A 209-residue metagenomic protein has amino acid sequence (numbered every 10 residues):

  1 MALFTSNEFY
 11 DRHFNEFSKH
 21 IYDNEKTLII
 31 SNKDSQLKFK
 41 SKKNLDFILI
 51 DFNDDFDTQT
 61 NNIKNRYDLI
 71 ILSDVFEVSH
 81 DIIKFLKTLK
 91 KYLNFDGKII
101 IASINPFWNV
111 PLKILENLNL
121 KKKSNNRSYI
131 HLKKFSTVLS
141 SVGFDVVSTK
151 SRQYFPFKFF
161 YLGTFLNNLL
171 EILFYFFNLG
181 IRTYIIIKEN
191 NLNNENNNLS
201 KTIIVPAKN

Functional and structural regions predicted by a protein language model:
F4-K26, S35-Q36: Conserved alpha-helix/loop element of class I SAM-dependent methyltransferases that forms part of the SAM/SAH-binding
E77-V78, V205-N209: Active-site beta-to-alpha loop of glycosyltransferases that engages the nucleotide-sugar donor
I83-K98: A short glycine-rich, Lys/Arg-flanked "PGG" loop and its adjoining helix->strand segment in the class I
I101-S103: Acidic carboxylate diad motif detector
P106-N126: Short, glycine-/aromatic-enriched active-site segment of Class I SAM-dependent methyltransferases
L115, K133, V147-N197: A C-terminal cap/extension of S-adenosyl-L-methionine-dependent methyltransferases that defines the acceptor-substrate
N125-T149: Short alpha-helix
L199-V205: Cell-envelope/extracellular polymer assembly enzymes that use nucleotide-activated donors
